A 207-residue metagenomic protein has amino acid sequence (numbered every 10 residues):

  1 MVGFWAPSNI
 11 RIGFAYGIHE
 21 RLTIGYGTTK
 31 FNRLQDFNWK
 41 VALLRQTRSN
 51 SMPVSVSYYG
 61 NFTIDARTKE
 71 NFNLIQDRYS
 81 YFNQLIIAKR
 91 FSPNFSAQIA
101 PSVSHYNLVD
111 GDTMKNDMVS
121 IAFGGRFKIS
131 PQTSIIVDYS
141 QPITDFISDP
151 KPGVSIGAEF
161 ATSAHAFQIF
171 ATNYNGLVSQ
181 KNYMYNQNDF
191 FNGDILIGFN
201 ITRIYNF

Functional and structural regions predicted by a protein language model:
M1-T68, Y79-N83, A88-I99, V103-N107 (+2 more regions): Transmembrane beta-barrel domains of Gram-negative outer membranes and organellar outer membranes
I99-S140: A mid-sequence, solvent-exposed acidic-amphipathic segment
V119, P152-G153: Short "repeat-start/strand-capping" segments in structured domains, especially the N-termini of parallel beta-helix
D149: Positively charged, low-complexity, intrinsically disordered RNA-binding extensions
